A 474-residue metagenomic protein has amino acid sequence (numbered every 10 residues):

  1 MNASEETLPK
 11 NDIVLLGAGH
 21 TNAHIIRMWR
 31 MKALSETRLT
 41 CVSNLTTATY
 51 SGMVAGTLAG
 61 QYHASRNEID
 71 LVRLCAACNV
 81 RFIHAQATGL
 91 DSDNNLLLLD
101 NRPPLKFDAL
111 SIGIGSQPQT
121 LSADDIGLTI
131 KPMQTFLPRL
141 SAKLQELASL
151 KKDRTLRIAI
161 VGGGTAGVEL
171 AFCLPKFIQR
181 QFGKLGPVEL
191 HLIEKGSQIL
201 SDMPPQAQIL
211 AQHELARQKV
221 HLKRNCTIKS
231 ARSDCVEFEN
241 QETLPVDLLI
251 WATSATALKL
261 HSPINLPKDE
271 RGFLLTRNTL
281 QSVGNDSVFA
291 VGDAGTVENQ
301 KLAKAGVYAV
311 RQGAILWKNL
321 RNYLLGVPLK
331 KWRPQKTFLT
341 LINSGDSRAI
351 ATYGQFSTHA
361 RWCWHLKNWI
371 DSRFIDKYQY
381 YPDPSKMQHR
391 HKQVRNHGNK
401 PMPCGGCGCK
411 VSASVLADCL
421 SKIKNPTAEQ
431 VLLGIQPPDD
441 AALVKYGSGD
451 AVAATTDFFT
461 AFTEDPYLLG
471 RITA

Functional and structural regions predicted by a protein language model:
N2-K10, N79-A159, G183, I250: FAD-binding core/adjacent interface of flavoenzyme oxidoreductases
N2-R81, V168-M203: Beta1-alpha1 glycine-rich phosphate/pyrophosphate-binding loop at the start of Rossmann-like nucleotide-binding domains
F82-G89, L105, K176-N278: A Rossmann-like FAD-binding core segment of flavoenzymes
D125-R154, T243-V310: FAD-site-proximal beta/loop scaffold in flavoenzymes
S262, A294-G345: A conserved FAD-binding loop/helix module that cradles the flavin
G272-F289, R333, A349-Q355, A442-V444: FAD-binding beta-loop-beta segment adjacent to the flavin cofactor pocket
D346-N396: C-terminal auxiliary extensions adjacent to catalytic cores
C409-A474: Glycine-rich phosphate/pyrophosphate-binding loop regions near the starts of catalytic domains
